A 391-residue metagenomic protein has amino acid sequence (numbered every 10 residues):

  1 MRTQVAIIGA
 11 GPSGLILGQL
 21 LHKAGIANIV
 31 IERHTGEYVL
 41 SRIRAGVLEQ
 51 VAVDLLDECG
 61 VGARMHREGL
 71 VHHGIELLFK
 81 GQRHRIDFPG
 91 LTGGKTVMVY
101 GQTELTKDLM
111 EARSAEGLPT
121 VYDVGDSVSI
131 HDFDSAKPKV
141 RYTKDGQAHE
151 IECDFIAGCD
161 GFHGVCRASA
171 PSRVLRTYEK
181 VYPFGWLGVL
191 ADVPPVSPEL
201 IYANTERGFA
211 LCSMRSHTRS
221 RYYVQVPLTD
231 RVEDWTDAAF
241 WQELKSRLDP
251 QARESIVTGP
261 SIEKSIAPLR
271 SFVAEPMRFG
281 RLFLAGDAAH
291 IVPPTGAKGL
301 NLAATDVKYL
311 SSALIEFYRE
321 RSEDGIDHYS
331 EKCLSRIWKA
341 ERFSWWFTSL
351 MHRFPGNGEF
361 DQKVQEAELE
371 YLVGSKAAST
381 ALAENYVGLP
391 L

Functional and structural regions predicted by a protein language model:
R2-V5: Extreme N-terminal starter segment of soluble prokaryotic enzymes
I8-K23, L109, G158, S265-R342 (+1 more regions): Conserved mid-domain beta->alpha element of the FAD-binding
H22-I43: Glycine-rich FAD pyrophosphate-binding loop
H34, F162, A288-A289: Conserved Walker B
S41-R44, E49-E116, H131-F133: Active-site-adjacent segment of FAD-dependent monooxygenases/related oxidoreductases
H66-G74, D123, L248-E263, R321-H328 (+1 more regions): Acidic/histidine metal-binding catalytic segments
E111, L118-S265, L269, A274: Conserved FAD-binding catalytic core of PHBH/FMO-like flavoproteins
A297, S312-L391: C-terminal helical "tail/cap" subdomain of flavin- and related membrane-associated enzymes
